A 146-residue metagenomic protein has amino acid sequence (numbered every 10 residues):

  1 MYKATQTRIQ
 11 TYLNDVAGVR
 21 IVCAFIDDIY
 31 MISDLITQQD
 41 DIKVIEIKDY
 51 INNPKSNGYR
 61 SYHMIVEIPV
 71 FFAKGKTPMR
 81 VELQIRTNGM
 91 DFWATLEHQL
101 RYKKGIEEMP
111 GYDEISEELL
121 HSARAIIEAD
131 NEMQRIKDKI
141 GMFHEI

Functional and structural regions predicted by a protein language model:
M1-A17: A glycine-rich, hydrophobic loop/mini-helix early in the fold
Q10, C23-R135: Long beta-strand-rich cores associated with HINT superfamily self-processing modules
G18-V22: Short aromatic/hydrophobic contact patches that present stacked aromatics for nucleic-acid/ligand binding
R135-I146: Eukaryotic low-complexity, non-globular regulatory regions
